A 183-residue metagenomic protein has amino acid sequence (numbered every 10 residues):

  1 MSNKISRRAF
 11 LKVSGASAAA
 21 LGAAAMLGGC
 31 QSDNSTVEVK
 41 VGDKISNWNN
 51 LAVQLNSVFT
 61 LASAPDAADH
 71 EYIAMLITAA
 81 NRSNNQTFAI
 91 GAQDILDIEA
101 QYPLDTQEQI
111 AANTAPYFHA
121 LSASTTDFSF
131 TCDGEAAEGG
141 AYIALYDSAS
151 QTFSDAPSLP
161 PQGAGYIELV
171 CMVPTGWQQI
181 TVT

Functional and structural regions predicted by a protein language model:
M1-A18: N-terminal secretory signal peptides and thylakoid transit peptides that target proteins across membranes
G28-G29: C-terminal motif of bacterial Sec signal peptides marking the signal peptidase cleavage site
V39-A68: Low-complexity, acidic Ser/Thr/Pro/Gly-rich terminal tails and inter-domain linkers that flank the onset of structured
H70-A74, T125, A164, W177: Extracytoplasmic
I73-N81: Short, well-ordered beta-strand segments enriched in hydrophobic/aromatic residues
A80-G163: The feature marks short-to-medium sequence segments in extracytoplasmic or secretory-pathway proteins
G165-L169: Short strand-edge motifs at loop-to-beta-strand transitions and within beta-strands of extracellular beta-rich domains
V170-T183: Short, surface-exposed ligand- or partner-binding patches at beta-edge/loop junctions that are enriched in aromatics
